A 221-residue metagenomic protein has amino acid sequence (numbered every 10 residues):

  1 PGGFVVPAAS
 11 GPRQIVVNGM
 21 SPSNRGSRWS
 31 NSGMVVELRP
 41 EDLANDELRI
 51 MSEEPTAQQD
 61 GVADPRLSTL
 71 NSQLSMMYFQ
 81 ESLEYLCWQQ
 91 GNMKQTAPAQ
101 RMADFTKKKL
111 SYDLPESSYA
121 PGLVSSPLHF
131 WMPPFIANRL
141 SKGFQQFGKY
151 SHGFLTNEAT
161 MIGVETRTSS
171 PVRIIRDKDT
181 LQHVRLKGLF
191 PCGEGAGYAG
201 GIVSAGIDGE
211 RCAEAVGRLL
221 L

Functional and structural regions predicted by a protein language model:
P1-D64, T69-L221: Residues forming the flavin
